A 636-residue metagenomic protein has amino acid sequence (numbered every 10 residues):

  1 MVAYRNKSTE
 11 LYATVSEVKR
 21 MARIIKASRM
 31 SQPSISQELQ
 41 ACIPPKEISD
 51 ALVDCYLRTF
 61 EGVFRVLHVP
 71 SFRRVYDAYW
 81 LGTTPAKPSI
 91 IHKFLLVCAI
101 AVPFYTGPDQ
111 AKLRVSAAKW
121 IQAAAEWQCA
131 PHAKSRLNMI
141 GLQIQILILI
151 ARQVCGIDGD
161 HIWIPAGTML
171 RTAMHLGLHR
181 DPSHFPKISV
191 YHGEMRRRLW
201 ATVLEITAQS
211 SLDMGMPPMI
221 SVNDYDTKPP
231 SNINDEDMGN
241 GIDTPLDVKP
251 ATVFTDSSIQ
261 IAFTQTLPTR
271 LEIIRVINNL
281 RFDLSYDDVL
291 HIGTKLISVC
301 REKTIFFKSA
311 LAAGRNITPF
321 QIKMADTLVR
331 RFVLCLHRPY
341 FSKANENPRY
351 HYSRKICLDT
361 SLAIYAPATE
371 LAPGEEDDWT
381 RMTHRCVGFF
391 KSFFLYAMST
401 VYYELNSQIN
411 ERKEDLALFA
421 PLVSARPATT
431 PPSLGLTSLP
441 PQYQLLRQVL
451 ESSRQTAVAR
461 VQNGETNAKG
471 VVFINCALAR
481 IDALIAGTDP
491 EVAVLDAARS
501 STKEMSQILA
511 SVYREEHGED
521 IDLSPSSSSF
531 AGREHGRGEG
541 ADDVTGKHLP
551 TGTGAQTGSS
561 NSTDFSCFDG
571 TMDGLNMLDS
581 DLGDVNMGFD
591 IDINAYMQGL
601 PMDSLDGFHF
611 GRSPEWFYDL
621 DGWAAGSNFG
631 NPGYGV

Functional and structural regions predicted by a protein language model:
N6-L11, R20-I140, L147-D158, F185-Y191 (+6 more regions): C-terminal transcriptional activation/regulatory domains of eukaryotic transcription factors
C55-R58, I150-N234, I261, P268 (+3 more regions): Acidic/serine-rich, low-complexity amphipathic helices located in mid- to C-terminal regulatory regions
H68-Y76, D109, I164, D181-I188 (+11 more regions): Structured alpha-helical bundle/scaffold domains in large eukaryotic membrane-trafficking regulators
L96, V115-Q145, P165-S183, T202 (+4 more regions): Long, amphipathic alpha-helical regulatory blocks in the mid-to-C-terminal portion of eukaryotic proteins
V102, S210, P217, L271 (+1 more regions): Short, glycine-/Ser/Thr-/acidic-enriched flexible segments
N223-D283: Acidic/Ser/Thr-rich, low-complexity mid-to-C-terminal regulatory regions of eukaryotic proteins
L284, M382, S453, A459-N467 (+1 more regions): Intrinsically disordered, low-complexity transcriptional activation domains
F389-E411, G464-N467, V471-E491, R499 (+1 more regions): C-terminal capping/lid segments that line or modulate ligand- or cofactor-binding pockets
